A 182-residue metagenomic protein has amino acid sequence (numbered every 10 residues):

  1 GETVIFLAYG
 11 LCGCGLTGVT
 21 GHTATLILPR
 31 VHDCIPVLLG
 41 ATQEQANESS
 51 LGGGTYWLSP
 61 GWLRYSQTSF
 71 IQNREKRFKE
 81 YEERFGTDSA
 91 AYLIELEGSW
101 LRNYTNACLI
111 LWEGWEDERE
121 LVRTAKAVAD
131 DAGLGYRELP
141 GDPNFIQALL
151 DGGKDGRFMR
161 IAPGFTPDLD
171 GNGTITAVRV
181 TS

Functional and structural regions predicted by a protein language model:
E2-I5, S59-R74, I161-S182: Extended, charge-rich low-complexity interaction segments
V4-I5, T25-L26, G54-Y56, R102-L109 (+1 more regions): Hydrophobic beta-strand segments of well-ordered beta-sheets in folded domains
F6-T17, H32-C34, G61-R64, W112-E118 (+1 more regions): Gly/Ser/Thr-rich loops at beta-strand to alpha-helix junctions that form or flank small-molecule/cofactor-binding
L16-T20, V37-L39, E118-L121, L149: A short acidic (Asp/Glu
H22-T23, A132: Short, structured coil segments at secondary-structure junctions
T23-I71: Long, charge-dense
T55-K126: Active-site rim beta-loop-alpha module in soluble metabolic enzymes
L121-S182: C-terminal accessory domains and tails appended to enzymatic cores
